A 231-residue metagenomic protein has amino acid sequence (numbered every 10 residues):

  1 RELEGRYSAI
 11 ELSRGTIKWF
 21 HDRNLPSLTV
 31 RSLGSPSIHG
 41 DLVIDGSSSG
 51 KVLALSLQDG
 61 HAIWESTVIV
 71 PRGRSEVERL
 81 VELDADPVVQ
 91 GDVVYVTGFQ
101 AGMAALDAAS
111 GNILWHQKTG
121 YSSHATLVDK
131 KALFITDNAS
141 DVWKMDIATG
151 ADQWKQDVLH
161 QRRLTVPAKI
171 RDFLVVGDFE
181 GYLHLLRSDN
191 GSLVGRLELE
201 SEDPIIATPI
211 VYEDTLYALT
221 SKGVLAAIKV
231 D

Functional and structural regions predicted by a protein language model:
R1-D22: A generic tandem-repeat structural signature
E2-L3, S47-S48, G98-F99, D137-N138 (+2 more regions): Structural signature of WD-repeat beta-propellers
E11-R14, L57-G60, D107-S110, D146-T149 (+2 more regions): Short loop/turn segments that connect beta-strands within beta-propeller blades
T16-G40, E65-V89, L114-D129, D152-R171 (+1 more regions): Extracytoplasmic beta-rich repeat domains
L164-L185: C-terminal hydrophobic structural anchor segments that stabilize assembly/packing rather than catalytic chemistry
E200-D231: Blade-level signature of beta-propeller repeat domains, shared across WD40, Kelch, NHL, RCC1 and BNR/Asp-box propellers
